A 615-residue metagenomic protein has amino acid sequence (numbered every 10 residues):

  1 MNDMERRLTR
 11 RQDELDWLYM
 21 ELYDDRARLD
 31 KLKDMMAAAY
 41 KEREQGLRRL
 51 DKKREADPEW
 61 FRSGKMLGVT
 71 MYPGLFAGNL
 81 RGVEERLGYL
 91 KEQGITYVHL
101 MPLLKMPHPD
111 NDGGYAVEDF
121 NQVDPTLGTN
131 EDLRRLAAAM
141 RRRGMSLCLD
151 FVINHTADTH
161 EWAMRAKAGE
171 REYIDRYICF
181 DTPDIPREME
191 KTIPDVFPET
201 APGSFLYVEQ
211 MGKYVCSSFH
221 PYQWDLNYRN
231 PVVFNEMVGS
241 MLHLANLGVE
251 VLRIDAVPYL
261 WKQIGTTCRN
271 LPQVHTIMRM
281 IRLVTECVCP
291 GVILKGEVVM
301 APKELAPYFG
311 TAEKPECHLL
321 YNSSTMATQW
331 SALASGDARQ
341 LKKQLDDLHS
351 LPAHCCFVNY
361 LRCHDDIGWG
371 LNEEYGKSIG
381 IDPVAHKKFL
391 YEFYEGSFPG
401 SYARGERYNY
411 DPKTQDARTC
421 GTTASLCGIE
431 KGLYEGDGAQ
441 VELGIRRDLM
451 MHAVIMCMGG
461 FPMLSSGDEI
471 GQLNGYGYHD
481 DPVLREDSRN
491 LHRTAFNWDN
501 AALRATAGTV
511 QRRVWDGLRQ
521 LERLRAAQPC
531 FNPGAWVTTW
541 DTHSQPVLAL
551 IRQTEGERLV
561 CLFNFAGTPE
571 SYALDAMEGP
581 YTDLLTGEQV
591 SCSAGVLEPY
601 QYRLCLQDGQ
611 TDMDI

Functional and structural regions predicted by a protein language model:
M1-G579, D583-I615: Active-site and adjacent substrate-binding regions of carbohydrate-active enzymes
